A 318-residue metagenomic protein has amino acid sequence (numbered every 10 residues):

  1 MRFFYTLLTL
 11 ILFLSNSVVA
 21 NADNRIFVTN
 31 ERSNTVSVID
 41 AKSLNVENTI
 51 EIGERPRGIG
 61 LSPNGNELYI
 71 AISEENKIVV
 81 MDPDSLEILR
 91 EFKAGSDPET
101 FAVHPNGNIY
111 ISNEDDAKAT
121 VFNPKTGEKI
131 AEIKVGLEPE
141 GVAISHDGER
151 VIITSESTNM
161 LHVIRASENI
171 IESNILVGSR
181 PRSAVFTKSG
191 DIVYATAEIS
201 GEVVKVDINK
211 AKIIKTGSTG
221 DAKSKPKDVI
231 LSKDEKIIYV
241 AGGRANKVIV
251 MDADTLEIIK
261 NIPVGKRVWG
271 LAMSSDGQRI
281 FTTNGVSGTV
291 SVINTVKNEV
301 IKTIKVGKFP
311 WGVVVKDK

Functional and structural regions predicted by a protein language model:
M1-Y5: Positively charged n-region of N-terminal signal peptides that target proteins for export
L10-L12, N16-K318: Predominantly soluble domains enriched in secretory-pathway, periplasmic, or organellar proteins
